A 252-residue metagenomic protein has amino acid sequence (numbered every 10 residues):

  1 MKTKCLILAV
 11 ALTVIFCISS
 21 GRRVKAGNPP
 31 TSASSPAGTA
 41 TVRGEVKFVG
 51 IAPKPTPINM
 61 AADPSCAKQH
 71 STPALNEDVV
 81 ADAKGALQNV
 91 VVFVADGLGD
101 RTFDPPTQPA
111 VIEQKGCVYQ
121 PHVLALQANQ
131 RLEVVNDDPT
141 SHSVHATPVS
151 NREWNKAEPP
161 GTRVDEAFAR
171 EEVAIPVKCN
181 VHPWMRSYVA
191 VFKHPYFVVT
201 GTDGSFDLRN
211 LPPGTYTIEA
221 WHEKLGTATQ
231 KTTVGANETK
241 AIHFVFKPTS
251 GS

Functional and structural regions predicted by a protein language model:
M1-L8: Bacterial N-terminal signal peptides that target proteins for export
A9-C17: Bacterial N-terminal signal peptides
G21-S252: Extracytoplasmic copper-binding redox domains, predominantly the cupredoxin/blue-copper superfamily
